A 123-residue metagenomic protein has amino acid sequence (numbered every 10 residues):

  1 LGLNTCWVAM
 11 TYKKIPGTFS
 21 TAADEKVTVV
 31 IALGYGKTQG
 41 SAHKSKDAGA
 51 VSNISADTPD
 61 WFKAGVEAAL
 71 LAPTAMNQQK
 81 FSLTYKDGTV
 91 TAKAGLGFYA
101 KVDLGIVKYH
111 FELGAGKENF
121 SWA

Functional and structural regions predicted by a protein language model:
L1-A123: Acidic, surface-exposed loops and disordered segments
